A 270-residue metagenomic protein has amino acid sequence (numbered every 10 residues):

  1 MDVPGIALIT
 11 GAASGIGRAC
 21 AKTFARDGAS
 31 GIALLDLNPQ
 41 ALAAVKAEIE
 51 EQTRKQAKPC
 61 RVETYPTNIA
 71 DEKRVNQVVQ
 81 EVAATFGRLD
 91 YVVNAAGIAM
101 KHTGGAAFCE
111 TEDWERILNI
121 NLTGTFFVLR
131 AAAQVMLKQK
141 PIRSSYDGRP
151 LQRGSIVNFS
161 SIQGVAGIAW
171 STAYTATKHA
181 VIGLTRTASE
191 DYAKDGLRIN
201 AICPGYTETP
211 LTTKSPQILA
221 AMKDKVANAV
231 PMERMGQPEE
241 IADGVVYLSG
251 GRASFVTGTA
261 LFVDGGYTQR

Functional and structural regions predicted by a protein language model:
M1-A33: Canonical Rossmann dinucleotide-binding motif of NAD(H)/NADP(H)-dependent dehydrogenases/reductases, specifically
R88, V93, A193, R198 (+1 more regions): Short, small/polar-rich loop/turn modules that mediate ligand/substrate recognition or access, typified
T103, N228, G244-V246, T257-R270: Short C-terminal tail/terminal secondary-structure segment of NAD(P)H-dependent dehydrogenase/reductase domains
T103-A106, E110-E115, V226: Substrate-binding pocket helix/loop in short-chain dehydrogenase/reductase
L129, T177, T185: Active-site helix of classical SDR
Q134, E190-K194, S254: Alpha-helical segment proximal to the catalytic Tyr-Lys
S161: Residue(s) in the substrate-gating loop at a strand-loop-helix junction that position the organic substrate next
